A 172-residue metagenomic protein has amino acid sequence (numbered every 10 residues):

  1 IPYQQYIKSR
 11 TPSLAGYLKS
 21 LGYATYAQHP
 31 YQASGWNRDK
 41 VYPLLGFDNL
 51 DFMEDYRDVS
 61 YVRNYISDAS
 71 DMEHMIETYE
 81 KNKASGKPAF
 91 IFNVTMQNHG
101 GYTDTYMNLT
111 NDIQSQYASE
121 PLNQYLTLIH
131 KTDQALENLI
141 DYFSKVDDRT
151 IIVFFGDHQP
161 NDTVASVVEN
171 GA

Functional and structural regions predicted by a protein language model:
I1-A172: Solvent-exposed soluble domains appended to multi-pass membrane proteins
